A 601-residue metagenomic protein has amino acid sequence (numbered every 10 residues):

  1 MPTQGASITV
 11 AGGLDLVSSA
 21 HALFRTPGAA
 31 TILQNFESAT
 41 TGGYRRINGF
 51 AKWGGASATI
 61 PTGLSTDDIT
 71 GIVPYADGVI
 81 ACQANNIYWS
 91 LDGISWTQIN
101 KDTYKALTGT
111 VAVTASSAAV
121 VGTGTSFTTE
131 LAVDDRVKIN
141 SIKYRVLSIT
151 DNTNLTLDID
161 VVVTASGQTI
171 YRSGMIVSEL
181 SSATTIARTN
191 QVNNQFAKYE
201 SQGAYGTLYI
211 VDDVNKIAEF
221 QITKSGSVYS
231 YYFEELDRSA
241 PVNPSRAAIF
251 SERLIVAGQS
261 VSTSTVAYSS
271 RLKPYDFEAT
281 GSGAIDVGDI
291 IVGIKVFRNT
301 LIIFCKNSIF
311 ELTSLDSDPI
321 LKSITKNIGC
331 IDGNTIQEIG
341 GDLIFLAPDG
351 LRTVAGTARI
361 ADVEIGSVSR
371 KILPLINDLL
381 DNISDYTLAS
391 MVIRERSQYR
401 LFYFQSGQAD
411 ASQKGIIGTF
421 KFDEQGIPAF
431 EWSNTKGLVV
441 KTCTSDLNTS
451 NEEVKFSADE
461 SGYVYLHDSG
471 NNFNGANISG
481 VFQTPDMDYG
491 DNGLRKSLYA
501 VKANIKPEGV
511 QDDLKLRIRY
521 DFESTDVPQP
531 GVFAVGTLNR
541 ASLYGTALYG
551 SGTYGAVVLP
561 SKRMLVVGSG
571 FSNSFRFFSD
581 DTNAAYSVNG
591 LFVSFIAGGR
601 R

Functional and structural regions predicted by a protein language model:
M1-D102, M175, S181, T189-G203 (+4 more regions): Beta-sheet repeat architectures centered on beta-propellers
I8-T9, D102-N194, Y229: Small/polar beta-strand repeat architecture
A56-D68, D102-T103, E179-T184, R188 (+2 more regions): Beta-propeller and closely related beta-pinwheel folds
N85-Y88, Y144, V214-A218, R253 (+5 more regions): Loop/turn residues immediately N-terminal
N86-D92, I217-S227, Q259-D276, L312 (+2 more regions): Short beta-strand segments and strand-loop junctions that repeat across beta-rich extracellular domains
D92, T150-T153, D213, I222 (+1 more regions): Residue-level recognition of beta-strand termini and adjacent short loop/turns
G122-S126, T156-A165, D212-V214, Y403-S406 (+3 more regions): Secondary-structure transition/turn motif
N194-L236: Hydrophobic or amphipathic alpha-helical targeting/insertion segments
